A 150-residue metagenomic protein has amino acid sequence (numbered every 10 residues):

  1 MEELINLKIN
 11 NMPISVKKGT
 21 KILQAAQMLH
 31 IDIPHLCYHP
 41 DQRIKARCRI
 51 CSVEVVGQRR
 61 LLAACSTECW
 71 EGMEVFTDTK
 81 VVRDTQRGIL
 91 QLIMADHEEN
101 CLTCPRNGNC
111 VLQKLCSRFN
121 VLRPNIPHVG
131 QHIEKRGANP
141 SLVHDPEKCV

Functional and structural regions predicted by a protein language model:
E2-M12: Eukaryote-biased recognition of intrinsically disordered, low-complexity regulatory segments
N11-E71, K80-T85: N-terminal cofactor/phosphate-binding cores enriched in small/glycine residues, especially glycine-rich loops such as
R49-V53, Q58-V150: Fe-S ferredoxin-like electron-transfer domains and their immediately adjacent linker/connector regions across
